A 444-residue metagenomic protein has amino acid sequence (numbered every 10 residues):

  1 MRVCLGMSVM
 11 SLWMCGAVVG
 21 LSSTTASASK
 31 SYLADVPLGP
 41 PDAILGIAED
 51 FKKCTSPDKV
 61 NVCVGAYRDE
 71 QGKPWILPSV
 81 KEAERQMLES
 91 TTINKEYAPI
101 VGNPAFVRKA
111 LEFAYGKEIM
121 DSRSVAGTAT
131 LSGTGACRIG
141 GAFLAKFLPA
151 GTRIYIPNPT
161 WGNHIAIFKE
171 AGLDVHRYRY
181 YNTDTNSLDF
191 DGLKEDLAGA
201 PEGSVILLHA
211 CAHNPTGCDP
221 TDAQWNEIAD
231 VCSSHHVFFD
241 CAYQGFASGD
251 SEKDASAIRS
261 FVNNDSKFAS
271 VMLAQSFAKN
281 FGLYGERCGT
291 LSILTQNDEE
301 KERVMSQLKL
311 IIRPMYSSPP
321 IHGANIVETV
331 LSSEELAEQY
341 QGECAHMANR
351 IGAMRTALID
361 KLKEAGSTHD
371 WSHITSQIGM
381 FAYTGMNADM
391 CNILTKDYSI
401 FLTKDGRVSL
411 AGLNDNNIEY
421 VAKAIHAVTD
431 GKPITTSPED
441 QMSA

Functional and structural regions predicted by a protein language model:
M1-K30: N-terminal mitochondrial targeting presequence
L21, S27-G102, K109, P314 (+2 more regions): N-terminal "arm"/small-domain region of PLP-dependent enzymes with the aminotransferase-like
K81-S234, Q244-F246, E252-N264, M386-N387 (+2 more regions): Conserved core of the PLP fold type I
K109, N263-G342: Conserved core segment of the aminotransferase class I/II
S124, H373-G379, T403-V408: Short Gly/Ser/Thr- and Asp/Glu-enriched loop/turn motifs at secondary-structure junctions
F238: Generic enzyme active-site microenvironment
C241: Walker B catalytic acidic pair
Q339-D397: Conserved PLP-binding catalytic core of the aspartate aminotransferase-like
